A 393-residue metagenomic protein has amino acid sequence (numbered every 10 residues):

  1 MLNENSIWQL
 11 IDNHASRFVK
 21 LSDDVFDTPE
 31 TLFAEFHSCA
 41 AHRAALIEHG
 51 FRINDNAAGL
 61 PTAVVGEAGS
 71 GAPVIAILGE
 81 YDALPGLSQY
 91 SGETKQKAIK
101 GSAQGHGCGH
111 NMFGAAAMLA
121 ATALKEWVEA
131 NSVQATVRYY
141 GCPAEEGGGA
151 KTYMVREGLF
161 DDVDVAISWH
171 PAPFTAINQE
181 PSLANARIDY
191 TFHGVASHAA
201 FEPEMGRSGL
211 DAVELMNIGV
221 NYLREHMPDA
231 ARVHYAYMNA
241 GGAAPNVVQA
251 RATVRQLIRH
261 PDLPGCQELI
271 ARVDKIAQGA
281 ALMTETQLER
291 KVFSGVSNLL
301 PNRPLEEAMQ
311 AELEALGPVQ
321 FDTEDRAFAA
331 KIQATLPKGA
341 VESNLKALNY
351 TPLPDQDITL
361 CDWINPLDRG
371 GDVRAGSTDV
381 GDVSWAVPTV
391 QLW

Functional and structural regions predicted by a protein language model:
L2-H106, N111-T136: Acidic/His- and Gly-rich active-site-bordering loop/insert found across diverse amide/peptide-bond hydrolases
N3, H14-L21, A34-A45, P73 (+16 more regions): General structural feature for long, well-ordered alpha-helical segments within catalytic domains of soluble enzymes
S22, P29, V128, G158 (+2 more regions): Sec/Tat-exported extracytoplasmic proteins
V25, M154, Q256: Residue-level signal for inorganic ion chemistry
E30-T31, Y140-A144, F293-N298: Conserved short loop/turn motifs at secondary-structure junctions
T62-A63, L84-G86, K95-G105, N111-M112 (+2 more regions): Histidine/acidic-residue-rich, glycine-tolerant segments that coordinate divalent metal ions
A76-L78, H193, Q391-W393: Non-cysteine beta-strand/loop elements that form the S-adenosyl-L-methionine
E214-W393: Metal-dependent amide/peptide-bond hydrolase catalytic core, centered on the "pita-bread" metallohydrolase fold
